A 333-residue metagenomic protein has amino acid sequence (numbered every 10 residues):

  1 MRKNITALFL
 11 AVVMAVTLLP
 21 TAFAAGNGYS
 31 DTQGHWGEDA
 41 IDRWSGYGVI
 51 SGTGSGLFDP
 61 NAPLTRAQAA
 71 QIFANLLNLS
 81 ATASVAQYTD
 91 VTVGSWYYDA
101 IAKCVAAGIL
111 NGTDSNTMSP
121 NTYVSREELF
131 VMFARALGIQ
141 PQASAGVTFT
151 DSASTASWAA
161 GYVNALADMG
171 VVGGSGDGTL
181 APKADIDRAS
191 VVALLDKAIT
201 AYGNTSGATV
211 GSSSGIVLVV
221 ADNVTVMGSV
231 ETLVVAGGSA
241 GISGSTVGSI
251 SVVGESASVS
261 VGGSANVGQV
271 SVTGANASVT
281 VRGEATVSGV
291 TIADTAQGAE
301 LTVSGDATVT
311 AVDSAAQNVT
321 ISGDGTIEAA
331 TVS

Functional and structural regions predicted by a protein language model:
R2-E38, S51-D99, A106-E127, F133-A160 (+7 more regions): Feature responds to low-complexity, polar/acidic, surface-exposed segments characteristic of secreted/exported proteins
S45, V105-A106, A167: Alpha-helix C-terminal capping/helix-coil junction sites
Y47, M169-G174: The feature captures the short pre-catalytic strand/loop hairpin that immediately precedes and shapes the active-site
G203-S333: Extended beta-solenoid/beta-helix repeat architectures
